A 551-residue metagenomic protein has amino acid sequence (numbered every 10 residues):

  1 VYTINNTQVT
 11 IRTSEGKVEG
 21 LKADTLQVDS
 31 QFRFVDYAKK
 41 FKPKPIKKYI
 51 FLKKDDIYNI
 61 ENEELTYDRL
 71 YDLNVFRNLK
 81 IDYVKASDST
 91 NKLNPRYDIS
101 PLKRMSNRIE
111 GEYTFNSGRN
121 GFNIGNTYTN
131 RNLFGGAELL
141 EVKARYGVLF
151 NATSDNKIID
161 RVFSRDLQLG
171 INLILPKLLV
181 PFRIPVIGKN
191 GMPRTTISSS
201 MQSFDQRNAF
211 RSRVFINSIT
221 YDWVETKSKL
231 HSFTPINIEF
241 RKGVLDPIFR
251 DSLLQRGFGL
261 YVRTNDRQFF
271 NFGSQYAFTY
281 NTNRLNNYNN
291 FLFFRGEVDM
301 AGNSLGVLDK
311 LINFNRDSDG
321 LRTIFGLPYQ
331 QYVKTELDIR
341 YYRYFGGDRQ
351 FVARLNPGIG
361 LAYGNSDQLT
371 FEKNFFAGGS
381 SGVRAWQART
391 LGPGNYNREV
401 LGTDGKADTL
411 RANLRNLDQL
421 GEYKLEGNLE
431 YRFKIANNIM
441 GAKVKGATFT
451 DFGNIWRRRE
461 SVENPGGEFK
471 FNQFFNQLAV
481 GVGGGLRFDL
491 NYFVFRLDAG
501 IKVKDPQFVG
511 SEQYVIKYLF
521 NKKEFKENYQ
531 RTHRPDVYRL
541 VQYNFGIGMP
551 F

Functional and structural regions predicted by a protein language model:
V1-D72, K92: Interaction-mediating elements
Y2-N6, F76-N78, L230, G441-V444: A broad structural signal for short, well-ordered beta-strand segments within beta-sheet-rich domains
N5-T7, K42, K48, K54 (+6 more regions): Envelope-exposed proteins and targeting segments
G16, G20-L21, Q31-D36, E112-G118 (+4 more regions): C-terminal outer-membrane beta-barrel translocator/porin domains of Gram-negative envelope proteins and their
K39-K40, N59-R295, L308, I312 (+9 more regions): Gram-negative/organellar outer-membrane beta-barrel architecture
A447-F449, V494-G500: Conserved active-site loop/cleft motifs that coordinate metal ions or position small ligands
A479-R487: Short glycine-rich, acidic/polar surface loops and turns
